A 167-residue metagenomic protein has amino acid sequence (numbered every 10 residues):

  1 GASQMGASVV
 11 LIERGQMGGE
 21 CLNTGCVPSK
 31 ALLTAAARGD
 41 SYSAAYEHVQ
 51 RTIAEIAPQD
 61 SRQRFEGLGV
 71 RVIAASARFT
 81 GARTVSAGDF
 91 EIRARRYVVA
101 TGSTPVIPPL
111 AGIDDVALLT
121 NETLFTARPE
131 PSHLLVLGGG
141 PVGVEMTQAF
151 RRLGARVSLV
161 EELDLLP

Functional and structural regions predicted by a protein language model:
G1, M5, V10, M17-V27 (+2 more regions): FAD-binding core/adjacent interface of flavoenzyme oxidoreductases
M5-S8, R38-S41, T120-E122, R152-S158: Short amphipathic alpha-helical segments, especially helix-boundary/capping motifs
E13-R14, E162: The feature marks cytosolic C-terminal regulatory regions of anion transporters and related permeases
G15, G140-P141: Glycine-rich NAD(P) Rossmann-fold beta1-alpha1 loop
S29-T52: Glycine-rich active-site loop/strand segments that organize a redox cofactor
K30-A31, A37, G81, D114 (+2 more regions): Generic secondary-structure boundary signal with a strong preference for alpha-helix termini
R51-P58, R62, F125-T126, P131-L135 (+1 more regions): Rossmann-like dinucleotide-binding cores of NAD(P)H-dependent redox enzymes
